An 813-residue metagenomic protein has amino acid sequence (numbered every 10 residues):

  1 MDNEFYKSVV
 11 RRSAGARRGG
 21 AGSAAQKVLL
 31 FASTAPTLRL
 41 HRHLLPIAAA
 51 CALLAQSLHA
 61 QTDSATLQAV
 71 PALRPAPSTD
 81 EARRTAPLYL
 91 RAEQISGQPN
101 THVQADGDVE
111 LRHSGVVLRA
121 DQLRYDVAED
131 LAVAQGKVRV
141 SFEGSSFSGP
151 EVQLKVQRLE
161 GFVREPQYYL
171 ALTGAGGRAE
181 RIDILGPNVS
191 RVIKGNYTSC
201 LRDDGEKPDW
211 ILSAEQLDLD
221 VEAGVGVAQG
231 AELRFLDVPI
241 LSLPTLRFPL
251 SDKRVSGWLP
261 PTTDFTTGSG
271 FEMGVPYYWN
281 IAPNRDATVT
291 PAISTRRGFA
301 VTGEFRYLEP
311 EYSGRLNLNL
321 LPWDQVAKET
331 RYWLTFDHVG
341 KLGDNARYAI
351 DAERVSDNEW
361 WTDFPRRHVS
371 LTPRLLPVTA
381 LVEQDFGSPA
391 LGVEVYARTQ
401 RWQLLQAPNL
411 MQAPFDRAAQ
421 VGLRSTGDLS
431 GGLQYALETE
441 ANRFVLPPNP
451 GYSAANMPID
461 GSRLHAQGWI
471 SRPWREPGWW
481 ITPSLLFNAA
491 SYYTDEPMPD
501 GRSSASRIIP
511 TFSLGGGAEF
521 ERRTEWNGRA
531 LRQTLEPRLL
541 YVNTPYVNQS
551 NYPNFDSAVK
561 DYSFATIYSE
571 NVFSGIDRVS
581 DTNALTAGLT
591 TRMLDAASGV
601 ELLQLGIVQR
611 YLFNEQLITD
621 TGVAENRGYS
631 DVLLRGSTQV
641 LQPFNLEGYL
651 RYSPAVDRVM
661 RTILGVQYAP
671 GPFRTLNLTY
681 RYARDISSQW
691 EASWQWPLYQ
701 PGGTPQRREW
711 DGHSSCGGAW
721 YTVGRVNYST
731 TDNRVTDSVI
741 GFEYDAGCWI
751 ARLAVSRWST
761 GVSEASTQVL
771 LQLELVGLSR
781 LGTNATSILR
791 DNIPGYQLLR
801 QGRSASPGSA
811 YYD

Functional and structural regions predicted by a protein language model:
M1-D2, P46, G97, A810-D813: Short, intrinsically disordered, low-complexity terminal/loop segments
M1-L40: N-terminal secretory signal peptides that target proteins for export/translocation
D2-V9, G15-R17, Q61-S78, R84 (+5 more regions): N-terminal targeting/secretion presequences
S33-Q56: Bacterial N-terminal signal peptides
Q61-V192, V275, W279-I281, L318 (+2 more regions): Post-signal-peptide, soluble extracytosolic/periplasmic N-terminal scaffold domains of envelope/secretory systems
H113, S199-C200: Short, solvent-exposed loop/turn segments at secondary-structure junctions
S145-R164, Y168-S199, G205-L212, D220-D813: Outer-membrane beta-barrel proteins and related beta-barrel translocases across Gram-negative bacteria
